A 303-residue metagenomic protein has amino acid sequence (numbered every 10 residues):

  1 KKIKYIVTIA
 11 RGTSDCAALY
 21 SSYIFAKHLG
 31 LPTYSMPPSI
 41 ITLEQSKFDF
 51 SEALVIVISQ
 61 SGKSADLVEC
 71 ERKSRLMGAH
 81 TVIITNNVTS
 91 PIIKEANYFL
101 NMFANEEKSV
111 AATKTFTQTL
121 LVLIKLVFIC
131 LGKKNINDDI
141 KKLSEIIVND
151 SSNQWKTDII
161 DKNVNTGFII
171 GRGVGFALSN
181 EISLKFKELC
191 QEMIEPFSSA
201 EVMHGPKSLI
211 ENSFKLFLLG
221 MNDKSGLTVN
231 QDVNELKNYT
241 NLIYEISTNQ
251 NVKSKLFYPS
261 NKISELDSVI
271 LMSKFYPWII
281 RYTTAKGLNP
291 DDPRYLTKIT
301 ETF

Functional and structural regions predicted by a protein language model:
K2-I146, S152-N153, R172, K207 (+2 more regions): Glycine-rich phosphate-binding loops that contact phosphosugars or nucleotide phosphates
Y20-S21, E181, K185-E188, M272-P277: Conserved phosphate/anionic-ligand binding catalytic regions in large, soluble enzymes, centered on
F48-D49, I160-D161, I210: Short, flexible hinge/linker loops that cap or flank conserved catalytic cores
T117, L121-I124, A177-N180, L271-Y276: Active-site-proximal catalytic alpha-helix in oxidoreductases
K141, K286, P290-F303: A short, charged, Gly/Pro-tolerant segment at domain boundaries
N163-D232, Y239-L242: Acidic catalytic cores of enzymes that act on phosphate-bearing nucleotides/polynucleotides
V252-N289: Structured C-terminal subdomain patch of bacterial secreted/periplasmic proteins
